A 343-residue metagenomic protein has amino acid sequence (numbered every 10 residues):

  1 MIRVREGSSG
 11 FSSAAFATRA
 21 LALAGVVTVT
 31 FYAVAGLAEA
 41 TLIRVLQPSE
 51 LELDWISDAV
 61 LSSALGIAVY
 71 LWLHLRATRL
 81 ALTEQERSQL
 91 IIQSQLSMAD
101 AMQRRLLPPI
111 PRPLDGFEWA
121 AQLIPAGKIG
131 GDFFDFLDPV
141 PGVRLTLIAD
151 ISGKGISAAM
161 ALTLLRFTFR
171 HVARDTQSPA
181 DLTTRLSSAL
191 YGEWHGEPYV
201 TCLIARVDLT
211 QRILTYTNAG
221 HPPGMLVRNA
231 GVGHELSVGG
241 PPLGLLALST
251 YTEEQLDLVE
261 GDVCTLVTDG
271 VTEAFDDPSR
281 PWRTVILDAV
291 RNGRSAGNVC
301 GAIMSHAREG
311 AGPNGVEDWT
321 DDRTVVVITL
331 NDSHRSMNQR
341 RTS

Functional and structural regions predicted by a protein language model:
R3-A77: Alpha-helical transmembrane segments and their helix-membrane boundary motifs
I43-R44, F169-A173, V285-N292: PAS-family sensory/regulatory domains
A64-L71, T78, T168-D175, A274: Signal-transmission/dimerization alpha-helices at domain junctions
T83-C264, G315-T342: … and, occasionally, acidic/histidine-rich disordered N-termini of signaling adaptors
K154, E273-A274: Short beta-strands and strand-coil junctions in structured, solvent-facing domains, enriched
P179-Y191, A296-A311: Short, well-structured alpha-helical segments that form the helix of a local strand-helix-strand
L226-N229, F275-S279: Cytochrome P450 core scaffold surrounding the K-helix E-X-X-R motif and the conserved "meander" helix-loop region
